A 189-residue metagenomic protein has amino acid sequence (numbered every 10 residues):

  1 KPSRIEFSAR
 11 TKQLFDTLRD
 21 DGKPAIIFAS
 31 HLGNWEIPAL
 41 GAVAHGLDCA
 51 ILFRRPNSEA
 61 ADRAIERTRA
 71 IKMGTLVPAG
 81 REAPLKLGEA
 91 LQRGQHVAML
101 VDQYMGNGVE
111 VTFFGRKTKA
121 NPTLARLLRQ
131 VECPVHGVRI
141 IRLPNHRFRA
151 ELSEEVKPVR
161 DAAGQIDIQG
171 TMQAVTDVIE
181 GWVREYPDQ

Functional and structural regions predicted by a protein language model:
K1-P2, G80: General structural signal for secondary-structure boundaries
P2-A25, G33: A short, well-structured juxtamembrane/interface segment
P2-I5, A29-S30, A50-I51, E89-L91: Short acidic/polar alpha-helix capping motifs at helix-coil junctions
S8-T11, W35-A39, S58-E59, Q95-A98 (+1 more regions): Short hydrophobic/aromatic-rich motifs at helix boundaries and adjacent loops
D16-D21, A44, D48, R81-Q189: Non-catalytic C-terminal accessory region of glycerolipid acyltransferases and related lyso-lipid remodeling enzymes
D21-G80, G106-V111, K117, R142: Catalytic core of membrane glycerolipid acyltransferases/transacylases, capturing the structured, soluble-facing
